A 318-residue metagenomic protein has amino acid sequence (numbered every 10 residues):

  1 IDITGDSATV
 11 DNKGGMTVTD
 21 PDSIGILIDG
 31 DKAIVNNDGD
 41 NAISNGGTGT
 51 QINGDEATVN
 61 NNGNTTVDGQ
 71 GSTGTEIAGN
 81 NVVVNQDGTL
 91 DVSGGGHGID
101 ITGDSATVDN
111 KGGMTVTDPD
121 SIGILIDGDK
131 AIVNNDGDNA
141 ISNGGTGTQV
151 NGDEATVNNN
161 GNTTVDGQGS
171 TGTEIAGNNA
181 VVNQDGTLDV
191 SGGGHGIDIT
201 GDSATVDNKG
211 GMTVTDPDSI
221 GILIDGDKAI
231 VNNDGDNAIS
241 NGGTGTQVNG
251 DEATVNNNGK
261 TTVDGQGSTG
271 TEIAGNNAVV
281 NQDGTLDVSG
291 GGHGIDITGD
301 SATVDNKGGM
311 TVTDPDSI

Functional and structural regions predicted by a protein language model:
I1-I318: Thr-biased low-complexity repeat/linker tracts and other Thr-enriched repetitive architectures
